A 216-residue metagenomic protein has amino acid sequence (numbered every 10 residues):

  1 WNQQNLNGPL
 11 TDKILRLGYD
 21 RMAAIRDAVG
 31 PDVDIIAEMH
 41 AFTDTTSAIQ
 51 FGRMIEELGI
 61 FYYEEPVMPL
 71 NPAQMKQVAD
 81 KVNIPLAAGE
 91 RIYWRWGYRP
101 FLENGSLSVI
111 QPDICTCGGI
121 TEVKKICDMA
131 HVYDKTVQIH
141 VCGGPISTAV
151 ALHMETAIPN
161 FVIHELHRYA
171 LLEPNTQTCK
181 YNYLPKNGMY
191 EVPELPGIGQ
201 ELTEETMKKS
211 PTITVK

Functional and structural regions predicted by a protein language model:
W1-K76, K81: Metal-dependent enolase-superfamily TIM-barrel catalytic cores that perform enediolate-based chemistry
R53, G59-Y62, M68-M189, P193: Shared catalytic-loop signature of beta/alpha-barrel
T203, M207-K216: Active-site microenvironment of metallo-dependent hydrolases
